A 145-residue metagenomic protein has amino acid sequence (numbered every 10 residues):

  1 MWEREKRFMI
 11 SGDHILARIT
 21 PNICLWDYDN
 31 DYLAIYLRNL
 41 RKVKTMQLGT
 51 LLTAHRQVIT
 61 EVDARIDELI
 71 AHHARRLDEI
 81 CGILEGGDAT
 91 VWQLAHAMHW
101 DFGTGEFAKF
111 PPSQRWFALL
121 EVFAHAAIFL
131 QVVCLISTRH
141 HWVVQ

Functional and structural regions predicted by a protein language model:
M1-L77: Metallo-beta-lactamase
G82-Q145: C-terminal regulatory/interaction regions
